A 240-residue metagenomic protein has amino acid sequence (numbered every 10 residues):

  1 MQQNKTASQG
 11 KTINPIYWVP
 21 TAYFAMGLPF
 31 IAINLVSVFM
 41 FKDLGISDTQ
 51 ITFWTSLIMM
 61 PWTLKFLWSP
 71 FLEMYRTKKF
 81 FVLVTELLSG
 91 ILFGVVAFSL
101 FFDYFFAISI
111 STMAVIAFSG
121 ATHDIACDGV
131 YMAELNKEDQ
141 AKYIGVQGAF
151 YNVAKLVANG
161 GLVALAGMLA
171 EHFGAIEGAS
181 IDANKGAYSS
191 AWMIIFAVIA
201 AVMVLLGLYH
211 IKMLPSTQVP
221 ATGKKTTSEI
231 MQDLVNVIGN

Functional and structural regions predicted by a protein language model:
Q2-I13, P215-N240: Juxtamembrane intracellular "pre-TM" segments in multi-pass secondary transporters
N4-W62: Helix-loop boundary and gating motifs at the non-cytosolic
F24, L92, Y104-H123: Hydrophobic core of transmembrane alpha-helices in multi-pass small-molecule transporters, especially MFS/SLC-type
P61-K65, A141-A170: Glycine-rich segments within core transmembrane alpha-helices of 12-TM secondary carriers
T63-T77: Helix-to-loop junctions at the C-terminal end of transmembrane segments in multipass secondary transporters
P70-E73, A97, V157-S189: Transmembrane alpha-helix termini and helix-breaking/packing motifs in multi-pass membrane transporters
L83-F105: C-terminal ends and interior cores of transmembrane alpha-helices in multi-pass membrane transporters/permeases
A200-V219: C-terminal membrane-cytosol helix-exit motif in multi-pass small-molecule transporters
